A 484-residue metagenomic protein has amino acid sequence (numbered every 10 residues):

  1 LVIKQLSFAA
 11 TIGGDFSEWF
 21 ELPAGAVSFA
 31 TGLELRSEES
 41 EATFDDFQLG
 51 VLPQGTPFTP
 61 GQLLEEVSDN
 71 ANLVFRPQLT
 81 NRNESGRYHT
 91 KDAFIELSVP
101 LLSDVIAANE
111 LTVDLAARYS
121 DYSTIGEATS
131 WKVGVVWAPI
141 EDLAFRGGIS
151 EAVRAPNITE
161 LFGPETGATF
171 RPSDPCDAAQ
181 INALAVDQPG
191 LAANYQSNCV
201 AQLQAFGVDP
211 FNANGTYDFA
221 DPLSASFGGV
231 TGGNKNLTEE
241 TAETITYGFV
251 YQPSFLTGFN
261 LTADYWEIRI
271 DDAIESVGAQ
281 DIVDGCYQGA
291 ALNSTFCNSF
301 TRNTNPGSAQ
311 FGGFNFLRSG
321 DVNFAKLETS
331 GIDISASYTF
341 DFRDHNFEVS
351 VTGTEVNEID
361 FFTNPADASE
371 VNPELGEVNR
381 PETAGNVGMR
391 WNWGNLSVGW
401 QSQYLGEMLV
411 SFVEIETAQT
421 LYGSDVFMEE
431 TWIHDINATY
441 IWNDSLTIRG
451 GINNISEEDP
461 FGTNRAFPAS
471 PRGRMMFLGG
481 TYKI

Functional and structural regions predicted by a protein language model:
L1-K91, D104, G148-E239, D264-D333 (+1 more regions): Surface-exposed, low-complexity loop segments enriched in small/polar and acidic residues
L6-I12, K91-V99, T129-V135, G233 (+5 more regions): Hydrophobic, lipid-facing positions within transmembrane beta-strands of outer-membrane proteins
S7-T11, F29-L33, E84-I140, A242-G248: Surface-exposed extracellular loop regions of Gram-negative outer-membrane beta-barrel proteins
F16, L33-E41, L101, A117-S123 (+11 more regions): Transmembrane beta-strands of outer-membrane beta-barrel pores
S17-V27, L102-L111, D142, A185 (+7 more regions): Short loop/turn motifs that connect adjacent beta-strands in outer-membrane beta-barrel proteins
G25-L33, N109-L115, W131, F145-G147 (+10 more regions): Transmembrane beta-strands of outer-membrane beta-barrel proteins
P77-Y88, F314-D333, F340-W432, S470-M475: C-terminal extracellular loops and terminal segments of Gram-negative outer membrane beta-barrel proteins
D271, N357-D360, S402-E416, E429 (+1 more regions): C-terminal beta-signal and adjacent terminal beta-strands/loops of Gram-negative outer-membrane beta-barrel proteins
